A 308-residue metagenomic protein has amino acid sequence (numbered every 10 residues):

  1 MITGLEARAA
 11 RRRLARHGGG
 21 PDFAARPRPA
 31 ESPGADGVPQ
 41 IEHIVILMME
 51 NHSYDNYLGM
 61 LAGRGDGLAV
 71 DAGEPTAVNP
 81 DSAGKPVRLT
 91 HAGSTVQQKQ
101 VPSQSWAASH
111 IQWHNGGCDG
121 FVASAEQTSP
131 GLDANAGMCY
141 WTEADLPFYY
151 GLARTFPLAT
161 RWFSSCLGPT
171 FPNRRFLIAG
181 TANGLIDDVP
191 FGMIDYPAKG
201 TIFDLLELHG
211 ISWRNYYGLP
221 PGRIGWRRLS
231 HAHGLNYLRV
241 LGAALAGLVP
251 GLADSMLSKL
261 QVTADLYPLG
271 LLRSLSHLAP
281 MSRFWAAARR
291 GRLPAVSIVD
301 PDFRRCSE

Functional and structural regions predicted by a protein language model:
M1-E308: N-terminal pro-sequences and low-complexity stem/linker regions of secreted or lumenal proteins
